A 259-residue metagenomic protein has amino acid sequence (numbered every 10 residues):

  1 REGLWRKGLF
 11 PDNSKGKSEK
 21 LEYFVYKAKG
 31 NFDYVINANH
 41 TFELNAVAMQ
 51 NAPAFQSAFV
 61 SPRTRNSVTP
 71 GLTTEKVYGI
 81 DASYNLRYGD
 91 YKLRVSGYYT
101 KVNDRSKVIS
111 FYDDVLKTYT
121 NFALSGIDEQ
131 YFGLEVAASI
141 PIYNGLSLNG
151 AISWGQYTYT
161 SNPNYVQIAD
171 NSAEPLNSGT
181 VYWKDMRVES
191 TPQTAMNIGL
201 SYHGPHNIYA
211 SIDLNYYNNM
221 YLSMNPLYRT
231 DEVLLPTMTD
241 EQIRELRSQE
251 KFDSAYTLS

Functional and structural regions predicted by a protein language model:
R1, K29, T41-E43, Q56 (+4 more regions): Residue-level detector of the transmembrane beta-barrel scaffold of outer-membrane proteins
R1-K17, Y23-K29, L146-W154: Surface-exposed extracellular loop regions of Gram-negative outer-membrane beta-barrel proteins
E2-R6, Y99-K101, F122-P226: Gram-negative outer-membrane beta-barrel transporters
W5-F10, K20, A38-I80, Y99-S125 (+2 more regions): Surface-exposed extracellular loop regions of Gram-negative outer-membrane beta-barrel proteins, predominantly
L9-G16, P62-V68, V77, L116-A123 (+3 more regions): Extracytoplasmic loops and strand-loop junctions of Gram-negative outer membrane beta-barrel proteins
S14-F24, P70-K76, L124-Q130, M186-P192 (+2 more regions): Replace "Gram-negative outer membrane beta-barrel proteins" with "bacterial and organellar outer membrane beta-barrel
Y26-G30, F42, Y78-A82, L93 (+3 more regions): Hydrophobic, lipid-facing positions within transmembrane beta-strands of outer-membrane proteins
I36-A38, F42, L86-D90, I140-N144 (+1 more regions): Outer-membrane beta-barrel proteins
